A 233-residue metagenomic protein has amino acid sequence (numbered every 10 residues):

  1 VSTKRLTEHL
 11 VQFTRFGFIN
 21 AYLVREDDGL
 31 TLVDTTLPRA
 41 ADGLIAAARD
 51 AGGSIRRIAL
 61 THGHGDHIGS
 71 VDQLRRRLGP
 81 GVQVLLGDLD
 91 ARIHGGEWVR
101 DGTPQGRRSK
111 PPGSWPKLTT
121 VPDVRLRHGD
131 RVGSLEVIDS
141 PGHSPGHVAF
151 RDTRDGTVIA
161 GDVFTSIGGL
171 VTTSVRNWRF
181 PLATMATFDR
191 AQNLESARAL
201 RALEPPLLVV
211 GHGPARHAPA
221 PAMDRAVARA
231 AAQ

Functional and structural regions predicted by a protein language model:
S2-D50, F150-D162, S166: Conserved beta-strand hairpin/beta-sheet module of binuclear metal-dependent hydrolase folds, prominently
T3-V11, R108-K110, R131-L135: Short Pro/Gly-enriched beta-strand edge/turn motifs at strand-loop
T14-G17, S140-S144: A short catalytic or substrate-binding loop motif that flags glycine-/basic-rich loops and adjacent residues that bind
T31-V33, A59, V84, T157-I159 (+1 more regions): Residue-level marker for buried hydrophobic side chains located in beta-strands that build the well-ordered beta-sheet
P38-R39, R131, E136-D139, P145-P221: Metallo-beta-lactamase
A40-D42, A46-H128: Active-site HxH/HxHxD metal-binding segment of metal-dependent hydrolases
R100-P111, T173-L182, A230: Short glycine/proline- and charge-enriched loop/turn segments that cap or connect secondary-structure elements
A215-Q233: Binuclear metal-ion centers of metallo-dependent hydrolases, dominated by the metallo-beta-lactamase
